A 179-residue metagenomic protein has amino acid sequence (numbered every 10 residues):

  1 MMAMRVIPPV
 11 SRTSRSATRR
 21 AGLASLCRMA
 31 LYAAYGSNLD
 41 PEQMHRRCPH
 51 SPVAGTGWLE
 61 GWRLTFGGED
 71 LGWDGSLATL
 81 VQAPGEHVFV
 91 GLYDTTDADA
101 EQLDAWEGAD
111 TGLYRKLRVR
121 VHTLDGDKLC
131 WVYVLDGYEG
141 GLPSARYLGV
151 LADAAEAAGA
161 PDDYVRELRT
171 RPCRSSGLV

Functional and structural regions predicted by a protein language model:
M1-V10, A17, A21-L26: Short amphipathic, helix-prone segments within low-complexity/disordered or flexible regions
I7, R15-T18, R63, D110: Intrinsically disordered, low-complexity segments enriched in glycine/proline and serine/threonine
C27-V179: Glycine-aromatic micro-motifs
